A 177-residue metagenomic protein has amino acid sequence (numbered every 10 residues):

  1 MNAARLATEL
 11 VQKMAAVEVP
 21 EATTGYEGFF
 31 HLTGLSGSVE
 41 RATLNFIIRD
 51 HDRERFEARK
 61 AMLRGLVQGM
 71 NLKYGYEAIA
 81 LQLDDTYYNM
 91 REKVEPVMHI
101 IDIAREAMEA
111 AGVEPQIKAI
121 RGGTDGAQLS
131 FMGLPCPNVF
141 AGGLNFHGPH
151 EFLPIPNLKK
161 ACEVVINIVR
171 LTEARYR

Functional and structural regions predicted by a protein language model:
M1-A58, Q68, T86-N89: Midchain, well-structured core segments that form catalytic/ion-binding scaffolds
M1-V19, R55, M62-L66, E106-E109 (+2 more regions): His/Asp/Glu-rich mid-to-C-terminal helical/loop segments that flank catalytic regions of hydrolases
V11-A22, F29-H31, A78-I79, Y88-P137: Active-site-adjacent substrate-binding region of metalloamidase/peptidase-like peptide-processing proteins
L44, P137-V139: Hydrophobic/aromatic beta-strand patches that form the interior of the parallel beta-sheet core in alpha/beta enzyme
K60, R64, M98-I101: Short, surface-exposed alpha-helical segments at coil->helix boundaries
G65-K73: Redox- and metal-dependent alpha/beta enzyme cores, enriched for Fe-S-associated oxidoreductases and cofactor-handling
L72-D84: Conserved short beta-strand edge segments in small beta-sheet-based binding/regulatory domains
